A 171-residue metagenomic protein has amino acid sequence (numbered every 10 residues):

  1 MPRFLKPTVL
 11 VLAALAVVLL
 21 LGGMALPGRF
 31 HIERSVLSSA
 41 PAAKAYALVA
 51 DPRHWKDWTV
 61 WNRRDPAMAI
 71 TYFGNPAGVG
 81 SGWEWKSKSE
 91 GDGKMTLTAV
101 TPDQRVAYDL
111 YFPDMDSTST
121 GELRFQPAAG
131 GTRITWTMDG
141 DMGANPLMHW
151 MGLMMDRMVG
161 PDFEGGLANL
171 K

Functional and structural regions predicted by a protein language model:
R3, T96-T98, D109-G165, L170: Beta-strand/loop substructures that line and gate deep hydrophobic ligand-binding cavities in soluble
R3-P76: Hydrophobic ligand-binding cavity/cleft-lining segments
A16-V17, Y72-A77, W83, F125 (+1 more regions): Short alpha-helix boundary/capping motifs
R29, D103-R105, A129-R133: A generic structural signal for beta-strand entry/edge sites
S38-A40, S89, T101, D114 (+1 more regions): A generic beta-sheet turn/junction motif
A42, Y46-W55, G80, K94 (+4 more regions): Extracytoplasmic/secreted envelope proteins and their assembly/folding machinery, especially bacterial periplasmic
D51-A107, L147-W150: Extracytoplasmic/periplasmic/luminal assembly and interaction segments in envelope/secretory/respiratory proteins
